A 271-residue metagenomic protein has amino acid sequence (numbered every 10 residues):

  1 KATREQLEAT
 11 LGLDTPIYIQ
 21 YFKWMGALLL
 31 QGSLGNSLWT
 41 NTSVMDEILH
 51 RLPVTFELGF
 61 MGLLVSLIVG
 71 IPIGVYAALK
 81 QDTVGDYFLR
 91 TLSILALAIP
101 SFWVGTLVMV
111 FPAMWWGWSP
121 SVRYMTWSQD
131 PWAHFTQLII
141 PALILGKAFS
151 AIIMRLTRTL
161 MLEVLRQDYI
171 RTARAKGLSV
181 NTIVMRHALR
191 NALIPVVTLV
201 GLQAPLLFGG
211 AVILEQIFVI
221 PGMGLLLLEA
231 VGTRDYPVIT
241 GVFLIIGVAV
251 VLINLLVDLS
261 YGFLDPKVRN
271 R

Functional and structural regions predicted by a protein language model:
K1-D14, M45, L49, L67 (+4 more regions): N-terminal signal-anchor/first transmembrane alpha helix
K1-F22, S37-W39, W116-Q137: Hydrophobic alpha-helical transmembrane segments of membrane transport/permease proteins and related membrane-embedded
G12-T15, K23-L28, T91-V122, I144-S150 (+1 more regions): Membrane-water interface segments at the C-terminal ends of transmembrane alpha-helices in multi-pass inner-membrane
L13-I71: An internal, D/E-rich "acidic patch" concept
H50-G85, S101, M114, S128-R271: Alpha-helical transmembrane segments of integral membrane proteins, especially multi-pass inner/plasma-membrane
